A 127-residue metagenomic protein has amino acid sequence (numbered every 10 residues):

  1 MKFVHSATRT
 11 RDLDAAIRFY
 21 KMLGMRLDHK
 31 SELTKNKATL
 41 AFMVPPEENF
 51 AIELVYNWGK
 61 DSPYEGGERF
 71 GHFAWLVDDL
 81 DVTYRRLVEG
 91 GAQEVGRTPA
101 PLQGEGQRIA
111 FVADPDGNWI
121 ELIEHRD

Functional and structural regions predicted by a protein language model:
M1, T8-N49, Q103: Core segments of cupin and vicinal oxygen chelate
F3-H5, E68-F73: Eukaryotic phosphotyrosine signaling hubs
D12-L13, D78-D81: Helix N-cap motif at beta-to-alpha junctions
K30-E32, T39-M43, A74-W75, Y84-D127: Vicinal oxygen chelate
S31-E32, P63-G66: Short histidine-centered beta-strand/loop micro-motifs that create catalytic or ligand/metal-coordination sites
E47-F50, K60-D61, L80-D81: Short, charged/polar surface micro-motifs in flexible loops or helix N-caps
W58-K60, D127: Short, solvent-exposed aromatic-acidic interface loops
